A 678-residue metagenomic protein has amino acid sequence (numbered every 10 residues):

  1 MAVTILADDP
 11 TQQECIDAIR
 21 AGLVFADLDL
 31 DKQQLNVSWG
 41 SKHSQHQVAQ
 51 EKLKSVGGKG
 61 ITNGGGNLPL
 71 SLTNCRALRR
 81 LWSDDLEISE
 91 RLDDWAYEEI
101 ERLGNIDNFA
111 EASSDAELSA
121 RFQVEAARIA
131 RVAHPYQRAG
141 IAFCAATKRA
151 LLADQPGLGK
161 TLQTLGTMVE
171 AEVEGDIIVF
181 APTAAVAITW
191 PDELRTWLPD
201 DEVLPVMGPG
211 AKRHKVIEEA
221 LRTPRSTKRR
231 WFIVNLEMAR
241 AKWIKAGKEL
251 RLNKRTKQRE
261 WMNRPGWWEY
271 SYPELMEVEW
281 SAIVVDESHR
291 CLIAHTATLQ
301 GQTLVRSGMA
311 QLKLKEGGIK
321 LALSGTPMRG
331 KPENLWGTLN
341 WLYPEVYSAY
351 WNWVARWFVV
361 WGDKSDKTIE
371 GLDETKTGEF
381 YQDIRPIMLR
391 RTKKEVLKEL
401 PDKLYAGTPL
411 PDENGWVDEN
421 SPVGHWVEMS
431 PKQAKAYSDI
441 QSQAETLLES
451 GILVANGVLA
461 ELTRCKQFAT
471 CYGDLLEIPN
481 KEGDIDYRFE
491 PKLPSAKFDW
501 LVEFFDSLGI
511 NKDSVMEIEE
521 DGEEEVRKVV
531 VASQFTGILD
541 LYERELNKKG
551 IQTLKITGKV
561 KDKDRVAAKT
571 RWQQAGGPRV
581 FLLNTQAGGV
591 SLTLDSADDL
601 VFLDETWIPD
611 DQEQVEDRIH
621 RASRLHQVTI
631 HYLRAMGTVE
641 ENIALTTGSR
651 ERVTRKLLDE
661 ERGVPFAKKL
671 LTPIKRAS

Functional and structural regions predicted by a protein language model:
L6-A150, D192-T196, D201-M207, E218-P265 (+2 more regions): Charged, low-complexity
T147-T167: Walker A/P-loop
Q163-E172, A181, K398-F581, T585-L592 (+1 more regions): Conserved Helicase C-terminal RecA-like lobe
G175-T196, Q534-T536: Conserved Walker A/P-loop ATP-binding site and its immediately adjacent core in helicase/helicase-like ATPase domains
P205-K215, E237-A241, H295-A297, S533-G537 (+3 more regions): Conserved helicase motor
R213-F232, K563-R579: Conserved motor-coupling elements within RecA-like helicase/translocase cores
E218-R222, K228, I233-A241, A246 (+11 more regions): Inter-lobe coupling linker of SF2 helicases/translocases
E316-W353, V396-Q441, L583-V664: SF2 helicase/translocase ATPase core recognition
